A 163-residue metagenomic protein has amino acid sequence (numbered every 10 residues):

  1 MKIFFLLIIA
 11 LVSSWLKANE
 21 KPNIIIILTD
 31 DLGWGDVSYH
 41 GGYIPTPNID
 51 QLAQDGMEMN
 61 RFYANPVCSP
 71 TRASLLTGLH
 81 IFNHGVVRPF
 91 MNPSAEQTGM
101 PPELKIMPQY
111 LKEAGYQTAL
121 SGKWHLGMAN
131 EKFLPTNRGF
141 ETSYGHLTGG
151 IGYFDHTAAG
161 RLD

Functional and structural regions predicted by a protein language model:
K2, L16-D163: Formylglycine-dependent sulfatase
I3-V12: Sec-dependent N-terminal signal peptides
